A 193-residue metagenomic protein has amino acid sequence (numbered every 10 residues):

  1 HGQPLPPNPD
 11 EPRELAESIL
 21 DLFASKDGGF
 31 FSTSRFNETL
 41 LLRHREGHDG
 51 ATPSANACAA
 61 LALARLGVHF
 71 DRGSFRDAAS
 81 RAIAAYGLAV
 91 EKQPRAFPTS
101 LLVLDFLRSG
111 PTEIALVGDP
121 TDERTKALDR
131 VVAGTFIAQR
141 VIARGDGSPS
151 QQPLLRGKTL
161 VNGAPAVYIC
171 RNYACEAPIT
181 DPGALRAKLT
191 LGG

Functional and structural regions predicted by a protein language model:
H1-G193: Glycan-recognition and catalytic cores of secretory/periplasmic carbohydrate-active enzymes
